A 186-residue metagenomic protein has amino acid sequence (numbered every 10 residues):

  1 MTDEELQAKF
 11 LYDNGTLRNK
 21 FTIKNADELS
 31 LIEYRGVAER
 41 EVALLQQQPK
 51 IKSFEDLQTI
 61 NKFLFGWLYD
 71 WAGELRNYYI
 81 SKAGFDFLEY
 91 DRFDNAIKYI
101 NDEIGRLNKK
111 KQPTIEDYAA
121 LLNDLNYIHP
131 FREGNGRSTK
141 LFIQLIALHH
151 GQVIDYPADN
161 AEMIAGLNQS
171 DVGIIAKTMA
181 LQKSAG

Functional and structural regions predicted by a protein language model:
M1-G186: FIC/Doc superfamily catalytic core
